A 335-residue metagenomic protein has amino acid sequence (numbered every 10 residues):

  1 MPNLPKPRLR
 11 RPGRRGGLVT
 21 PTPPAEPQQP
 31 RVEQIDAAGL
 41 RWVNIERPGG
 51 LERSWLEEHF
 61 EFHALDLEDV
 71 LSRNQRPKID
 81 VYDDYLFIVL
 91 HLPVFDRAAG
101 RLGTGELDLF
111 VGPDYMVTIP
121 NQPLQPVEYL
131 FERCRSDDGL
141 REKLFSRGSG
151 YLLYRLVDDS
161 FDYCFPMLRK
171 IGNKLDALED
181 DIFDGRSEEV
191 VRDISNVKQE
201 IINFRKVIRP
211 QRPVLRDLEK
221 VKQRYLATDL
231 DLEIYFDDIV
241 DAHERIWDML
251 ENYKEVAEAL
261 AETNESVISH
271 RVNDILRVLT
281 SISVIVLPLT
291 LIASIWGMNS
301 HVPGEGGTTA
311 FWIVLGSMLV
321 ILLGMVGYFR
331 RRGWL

Functional and structural regions predicted by a protein language model:
M1-D229, D238, A242-N252, G304 (+1 more regions): Peripheral, non-transmembrane regulatory/ligand-interaction domains of membrane transport proteins
V190-D193, Y235, N264, R271: DHp/HisKA histidine-phosphotransfer helix
D241-L335: Hydrophobic alpha-helical transmembrane segments and their immediately adjacent juxtamembrane loops
